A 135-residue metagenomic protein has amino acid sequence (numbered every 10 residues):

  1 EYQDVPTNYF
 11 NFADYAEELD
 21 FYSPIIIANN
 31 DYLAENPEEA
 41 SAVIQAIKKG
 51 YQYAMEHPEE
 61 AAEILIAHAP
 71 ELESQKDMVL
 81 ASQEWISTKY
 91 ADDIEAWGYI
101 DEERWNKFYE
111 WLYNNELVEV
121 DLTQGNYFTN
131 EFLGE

Functional and structural regions predicted by a protein language model:
E1-D14, E73-M78: Ligand-binding "clamshell"
E1-V5, A16-F21, E103-K107: Bilobed "Venus flytrap"/periplasmic-binding protein-like clamshell domains and structurally analogous long
D14-E17, Y32-L33: Solvent-exposed loop/turn segments at secondary-structure junctions within structured extracellular/periplasmic domains
Y22-E38: A bilobed periplasmic-binding-protein/Venus flytrap-type ligand-binding module shared by bacterial periplasmic
N29, D101, F128-N130: Residue-level signal for threonine
A34-N115: Secondary-structure end/capping motifs
W105-E135: Conserved C-terminal helix/tail region of periplasmic/extracytoplasmic solute-binding proteins
